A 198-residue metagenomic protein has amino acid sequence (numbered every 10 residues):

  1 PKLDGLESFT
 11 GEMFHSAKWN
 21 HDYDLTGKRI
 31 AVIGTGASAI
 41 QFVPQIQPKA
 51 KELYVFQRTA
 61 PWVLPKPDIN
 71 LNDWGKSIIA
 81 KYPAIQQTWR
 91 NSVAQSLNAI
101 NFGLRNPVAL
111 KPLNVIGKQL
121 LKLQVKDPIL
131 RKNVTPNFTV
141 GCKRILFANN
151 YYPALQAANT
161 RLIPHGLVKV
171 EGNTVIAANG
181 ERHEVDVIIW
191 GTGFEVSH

Functional and structural regions predicted by a protein language model:
P1-I129, T160-R161, H183: Rossmann-like dinucleotide-binding core of oxidoreductases
L3-M13, I176-H198: Central helical "cap/lid" subdomain
W19-D22, N137-T139, A154, A158-A178: A conserved short coil-to-beta-strand element within the FAD-binding core of flavoproteins
H21-Y23, W62-P65, G141-K143, K169-E171 (+1 more regions): Flexible loop/turn segments at secondary-structure boundaries
L130-C142: Helix-loop-beta segment of a Rossmann-like dinucleotide-binding subdomain
L130-R131, N150, H165-L167: Internal nucleotide-binding/catalytic subdomain
